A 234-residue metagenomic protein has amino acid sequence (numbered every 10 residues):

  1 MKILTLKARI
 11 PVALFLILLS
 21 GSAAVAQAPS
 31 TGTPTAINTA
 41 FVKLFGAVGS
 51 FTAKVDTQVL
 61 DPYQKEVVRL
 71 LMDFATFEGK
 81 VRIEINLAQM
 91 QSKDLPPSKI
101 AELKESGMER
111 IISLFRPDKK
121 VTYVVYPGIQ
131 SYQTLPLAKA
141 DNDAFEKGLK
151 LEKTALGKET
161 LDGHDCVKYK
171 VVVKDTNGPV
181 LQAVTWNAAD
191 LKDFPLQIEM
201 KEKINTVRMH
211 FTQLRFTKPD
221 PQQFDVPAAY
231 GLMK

Functional and structural regions predicted by a protein language model:
M1-V12: Bacterial N-terminal signal peptides that target proteins for export
K2, L18, S22-K80, Q222 (+1 more regions): N-terminal leader/targeting segments and the immediate start of mature chains
I10-S20: Sec-dependent N-terminal signal peptides
G32-A36, K65-V68, A144-A155, M209: A short, amphipathic edge element
G46-D56, E78-I83, D162-K170, K192-I198: Short, hydrophobic/aromatic-rich segments at coil-to-beta transitions
L60-E66, Q89-P96, K174-L181: Short, cysteine-centered beta-strand-loop-beta hairpins and adjacent loop/turn segments enriched in charged/polar
L71-A144, E202-H210: An acidic-aromatic
G157, D162-Y230: Gly/Pro-enriched, hydrophobic low-complexity segments that function as extracytoplasmic propeptides/linkers
